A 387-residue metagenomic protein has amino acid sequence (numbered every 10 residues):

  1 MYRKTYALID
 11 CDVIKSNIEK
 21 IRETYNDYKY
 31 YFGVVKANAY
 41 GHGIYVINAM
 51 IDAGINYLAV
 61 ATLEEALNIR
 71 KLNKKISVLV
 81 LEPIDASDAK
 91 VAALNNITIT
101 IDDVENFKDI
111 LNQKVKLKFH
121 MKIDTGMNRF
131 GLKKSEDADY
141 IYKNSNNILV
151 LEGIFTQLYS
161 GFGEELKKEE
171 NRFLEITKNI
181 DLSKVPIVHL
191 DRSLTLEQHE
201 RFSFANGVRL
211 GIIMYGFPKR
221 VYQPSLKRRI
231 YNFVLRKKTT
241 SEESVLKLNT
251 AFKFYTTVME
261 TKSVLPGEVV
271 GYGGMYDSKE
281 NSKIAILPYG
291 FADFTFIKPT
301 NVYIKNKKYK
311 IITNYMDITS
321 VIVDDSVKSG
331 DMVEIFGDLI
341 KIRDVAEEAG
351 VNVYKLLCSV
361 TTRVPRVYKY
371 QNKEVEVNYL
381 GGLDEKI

Functional and structural regions predicted by a protein language model:
M1-T98, K116-L117, L226, I230 (+3 more regions): A charged N-terminal "starter" segment
Y2-R3, A37-A53, A93, K108 (+3 more regions): Active-site loop/helix belt of alpha/beta enzymes
I14, I69, I154, V258 (+1 more regions): Residue-level signal for inorganic ion chemistry
K29, I76, I97, L117 (+6 more regions): A structural micro-motif
Y31-G33, A59-V60, T100-D103, F119 (+5 more regions): General beta-strand structural signal in soluble alpha/beta enzymes
T62-E64, E82-S87, D103-F107, I123-G126 (+1 more regions): Short, acidic/turn-prone active-site loops that include or flank metal/cofactor- and phosphate-binding residues
V80, L151, V258, K310-I312: A structural signal for short, hydrophobic beta-strand segments that form beta-sheets in beta-rich/all-beta domains
T261-I387: C-terminal accessory subdomain/extension
